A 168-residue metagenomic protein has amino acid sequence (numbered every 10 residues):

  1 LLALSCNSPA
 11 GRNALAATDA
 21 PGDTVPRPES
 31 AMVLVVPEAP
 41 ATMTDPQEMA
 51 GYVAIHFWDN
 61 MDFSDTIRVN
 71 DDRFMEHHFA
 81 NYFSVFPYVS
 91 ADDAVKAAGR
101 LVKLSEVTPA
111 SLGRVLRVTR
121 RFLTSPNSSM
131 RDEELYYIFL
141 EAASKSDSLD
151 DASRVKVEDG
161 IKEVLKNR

Functional and structural regions predicted by a protein language model:
L2-S5: C-terminal motif of bacterial Sec signal peptides marking the signal peptidase cleavage site
S8-R168: Oxidative protein folding and maturation machinery
